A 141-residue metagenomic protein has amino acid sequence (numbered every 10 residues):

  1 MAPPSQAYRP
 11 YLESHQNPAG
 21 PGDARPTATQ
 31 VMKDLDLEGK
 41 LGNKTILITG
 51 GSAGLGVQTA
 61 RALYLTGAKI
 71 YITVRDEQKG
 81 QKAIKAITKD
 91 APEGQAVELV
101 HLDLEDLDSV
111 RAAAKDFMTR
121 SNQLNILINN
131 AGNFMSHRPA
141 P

Functional and structural regions predicted by a protein language model:
M1-L47: Non-catalytic terminal and boundary segments that flank Rossmann-like NAD(P)-dependent oxidoreductase
T45, S52-A53, D76: Conserved glycine-rich cofactor-binding loop
G56-V57: N-terminal Rossmann-fold NAD(P) dinucleotide-binding loop
L63: Aromatic pocket-lining residues of Rossmann-like dinucleotide-binding sites
T66-K82: Conserved glycine-rich Rossmann-like NAD(P)H-binding loop of the short-chain dehydrogenase/reductase
D90-D108: Rossmann-fold cofactor-recognition segment
P92-A96, D116-N129, F134-P141: A glycine-rich helix->loop->beta "capping" turn within Rossmann-like NAD(P)(H)-dependent oxidoreductase domains
L104-N122: Conserved Rossmann-fold cofactor-binding substructure of NAD(P)-dependent oxidoreductases
